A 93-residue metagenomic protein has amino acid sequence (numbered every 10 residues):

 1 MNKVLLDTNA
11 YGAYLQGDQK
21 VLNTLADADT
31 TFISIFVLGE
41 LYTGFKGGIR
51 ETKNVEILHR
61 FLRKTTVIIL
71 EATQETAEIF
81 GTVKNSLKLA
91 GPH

Functional and structural regions predicted by a protein language model:
M1-S34, T43-R60: Short, well-structured N-terminal submotif of metal-dependent ribonuclease cores
T30, T66-I68: Conserved beta-strand segments of alpha/beta enzyme cores
E40: Acidic-residue sensor for enzyme active/binding pockets
I68-H93: Active-site neighborhoods of divalent-metal-dependent phosphate/nucleic-acid chemistry enzymes
